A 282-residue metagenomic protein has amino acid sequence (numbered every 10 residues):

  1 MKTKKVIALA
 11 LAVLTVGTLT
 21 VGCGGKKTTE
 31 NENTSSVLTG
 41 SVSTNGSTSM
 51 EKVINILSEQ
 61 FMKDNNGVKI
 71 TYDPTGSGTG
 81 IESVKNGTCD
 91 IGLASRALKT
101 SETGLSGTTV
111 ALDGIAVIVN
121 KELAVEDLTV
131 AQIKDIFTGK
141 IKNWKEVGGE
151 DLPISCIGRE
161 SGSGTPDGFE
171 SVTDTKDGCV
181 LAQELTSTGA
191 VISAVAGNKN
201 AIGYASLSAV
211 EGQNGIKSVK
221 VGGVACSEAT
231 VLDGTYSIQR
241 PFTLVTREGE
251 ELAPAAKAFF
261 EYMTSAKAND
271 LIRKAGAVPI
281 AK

Functional and structural regions predicted by a protein language model:
M1-A10: Bacterial N-terminal signal peptides that target proteins for export
T18-G22: C-terminal motif of bacterial Sec signal peptides marking the signal peptidase cleavage site
G24-G78, E82-C89, L93-K282: Exported/periplasmic ABC-transporter solute-binding proteins
